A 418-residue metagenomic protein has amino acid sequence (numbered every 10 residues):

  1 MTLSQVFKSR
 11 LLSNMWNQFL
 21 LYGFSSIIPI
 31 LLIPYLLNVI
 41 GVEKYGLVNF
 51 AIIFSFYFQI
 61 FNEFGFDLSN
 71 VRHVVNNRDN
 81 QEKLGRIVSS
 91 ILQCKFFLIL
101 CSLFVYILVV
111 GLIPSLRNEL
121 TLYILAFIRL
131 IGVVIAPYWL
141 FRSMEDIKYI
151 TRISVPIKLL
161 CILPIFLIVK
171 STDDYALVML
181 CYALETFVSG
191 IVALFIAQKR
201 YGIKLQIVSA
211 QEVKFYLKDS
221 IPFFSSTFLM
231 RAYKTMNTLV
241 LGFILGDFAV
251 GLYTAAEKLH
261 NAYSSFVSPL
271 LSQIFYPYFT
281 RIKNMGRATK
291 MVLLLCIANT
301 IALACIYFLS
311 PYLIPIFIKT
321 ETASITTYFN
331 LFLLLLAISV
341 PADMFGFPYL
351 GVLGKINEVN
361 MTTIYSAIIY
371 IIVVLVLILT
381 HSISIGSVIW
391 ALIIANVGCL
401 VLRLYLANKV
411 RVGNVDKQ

Functional and structural regions predicted by a protein language model:
M1-L11, K148-T151, Y175-Y182, I191-K234 (+2 more regions): Interhelical loop/hinge segments that connect adjacent transmembrane helices in multipass membrane
S9-D67, I162, I221-F248, L303 (+3 more regions): Signature of the first transmembrane helix
S13-S25, A51, I60-V110, R281-I306 (+1 more regions): Membrane-water interface segments that mark the loop-to-transmembrane alpha-helix transition
I28-Y45, L167-S171, R231-A262, F266 (+2 more regions): Helix-terminus/linker motif at the lipid-water interface of multi-pass membrane proteins
V42, V110-A126, L309-A337: Interfacial segments at transmembrane-helix termini and the short loops linking adjacent helices
E63-D79, H260-K283, G346-V352: Helix-loop junctions and terminal segments of transmembrane helices in multi-pass membrane transport/translocation
L120, L130-I153, I338-I364: Membrane-interface junctions at transmembrane-helix termini in multi-pass inner-membrane proteins
F127, T151-K199, Y365-I369, S384-N408: Hydrophobic alpha-helical transmembrane segments
